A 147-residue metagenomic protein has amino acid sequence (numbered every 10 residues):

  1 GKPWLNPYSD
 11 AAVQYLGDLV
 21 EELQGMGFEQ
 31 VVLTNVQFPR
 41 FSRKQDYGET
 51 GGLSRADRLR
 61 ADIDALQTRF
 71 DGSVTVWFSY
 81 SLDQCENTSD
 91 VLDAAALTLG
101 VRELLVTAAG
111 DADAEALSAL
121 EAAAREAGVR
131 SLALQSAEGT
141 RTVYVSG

Functional and structural regions predicted by a protein language model:
G1-E21: Active-site-adjacent "subsite" loops/lids of carbohydrate-active enzymes
G1-W4, R43-D57: Aromatic- and acidic-residue-enriched carbohydrate-binding clefts of CAZyme catalytic domains
S9-A12, L16, L59, I63 (+1 more regions): Aromatic/hydrophobic pocket-lining residues that form the small-molecule binding cavity in soluble enzyme cores
F28, V36, F41, A108-G110: Flexible loop residues that form catalytic and substrate-binding hotspots at small-molecule/glycan-binding clefts
V32-N35, L53-D90, A124-G139: Aromatic-lined carbohydrate-recognition surfaces of secreted/lumenal glycan-active proteins
T75-A109, T142-V145: Substrate-binding cleft/loops of secretory-pathway carbohydrate-active enzymes
G100-G147: Conserved alpha/beta catalytic core and glycan-binding cleft of carbohydrate-active enzymes
